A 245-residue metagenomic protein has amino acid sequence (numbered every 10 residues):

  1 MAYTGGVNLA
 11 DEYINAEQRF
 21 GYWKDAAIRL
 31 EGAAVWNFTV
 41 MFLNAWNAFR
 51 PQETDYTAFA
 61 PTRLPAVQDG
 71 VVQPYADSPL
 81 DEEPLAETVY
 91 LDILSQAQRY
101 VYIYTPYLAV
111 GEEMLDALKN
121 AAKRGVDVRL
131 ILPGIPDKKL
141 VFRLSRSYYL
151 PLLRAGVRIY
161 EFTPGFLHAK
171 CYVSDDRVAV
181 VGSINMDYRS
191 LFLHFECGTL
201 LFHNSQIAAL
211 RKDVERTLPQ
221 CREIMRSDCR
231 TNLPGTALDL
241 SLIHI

Functional and structural regions predicted by a protein language model:
M1-I243: Charged, low-complexity intrinsically disordered terminal segments
